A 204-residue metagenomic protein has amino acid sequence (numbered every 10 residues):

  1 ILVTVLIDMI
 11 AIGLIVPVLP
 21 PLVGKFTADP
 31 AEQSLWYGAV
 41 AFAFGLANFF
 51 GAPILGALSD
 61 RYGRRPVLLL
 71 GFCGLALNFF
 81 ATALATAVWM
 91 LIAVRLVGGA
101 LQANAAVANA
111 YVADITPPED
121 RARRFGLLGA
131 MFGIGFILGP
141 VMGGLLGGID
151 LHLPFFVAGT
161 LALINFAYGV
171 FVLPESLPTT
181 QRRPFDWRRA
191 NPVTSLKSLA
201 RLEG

Functional and structural regions predicted by a protein language model:
I1-K25, E203-G204: Pair of pore-lining "gating" transmembrane helices in MFS-fold secondary transporters
L6, N78, W89-A103: Hydrophobic core of transmembrane alpha-helices in multi-pass small-molecule transporters, especially MFS/SLC-type
P20-F49: Extracellular/periplasmic helix-loop-helix junction of adjacent transmembrane segments in MFS-like secondary
G45-P53, A103, F136-I137: Residue-level signature of mid-helix packing/kink "hotspots" within the transmembrane helices of 12-pass Major
F49-V88: Conserved MFS/SLC helix-loop-helix module at the cytosolic interface between two early adjacent transmembrane helices
V94-G133: Cytoplasmic helix-loop-helix junction between adjacent transmembrane helices in 12-TM secondary transporters
M131-F171: Helix-loop-helix hairpin linking two adjacent transmembrane segments in secondary transporters
P174-G204: Juxtamembrane intracellular "pre-TM" segments in multi-pass secondary transporters
